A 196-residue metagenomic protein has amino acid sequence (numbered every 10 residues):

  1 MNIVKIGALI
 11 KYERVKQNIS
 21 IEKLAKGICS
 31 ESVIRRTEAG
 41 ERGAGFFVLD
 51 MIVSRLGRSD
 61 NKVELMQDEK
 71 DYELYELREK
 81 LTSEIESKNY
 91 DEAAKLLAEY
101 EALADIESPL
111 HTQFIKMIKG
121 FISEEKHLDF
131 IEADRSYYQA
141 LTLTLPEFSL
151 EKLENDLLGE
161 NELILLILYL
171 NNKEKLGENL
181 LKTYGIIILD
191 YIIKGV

Functional and structural regions predicted by a protein language model:
M1-K16: A short, Lys/Arg-rich alpha-helix, primarily the initiator
L9, Y75, E79-T82, H111-I122 (+1 more regions): "A position-specific structural signal for the A-helix of alpha-solenoid helical repeats
Y12, E22-K23, M51: Alpha-helical residues within helix-turn-helix
K16-R36: Short alpha-helical DNA-recognition segment
F47-V63: DNA major-groove recognition helix of helix-turn-helix/homeodomain DNA-binding modules
L65-D91: Short, charged recognition helix plus adjacent turn of helix-turn-helix-like nucleic-acid-binding domains
M66, E101-H111, K126, T142-L158 (+1 more regions): Flexible helix-coil transition and linker loops at the boundaries of alpha-helical arrays
I85-E99, K126-E147, E174-I193: Helix-turn-helix repeat elements of alpha-solenoid scaffolds
